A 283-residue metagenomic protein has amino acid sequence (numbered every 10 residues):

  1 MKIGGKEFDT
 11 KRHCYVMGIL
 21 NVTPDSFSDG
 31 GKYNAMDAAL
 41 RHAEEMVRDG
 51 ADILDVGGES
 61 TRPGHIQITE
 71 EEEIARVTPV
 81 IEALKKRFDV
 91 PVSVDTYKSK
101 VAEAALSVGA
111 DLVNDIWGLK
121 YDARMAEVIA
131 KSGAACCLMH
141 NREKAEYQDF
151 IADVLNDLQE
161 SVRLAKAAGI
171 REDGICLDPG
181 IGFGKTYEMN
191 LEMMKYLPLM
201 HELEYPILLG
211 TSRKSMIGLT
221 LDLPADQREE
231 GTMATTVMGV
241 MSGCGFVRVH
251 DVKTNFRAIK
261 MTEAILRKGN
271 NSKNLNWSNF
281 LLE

Functional and structural regions predicted by a protein language model:
M1-R12: N-terminal carbohydrate-binding accessory modules
I3, S28-D37, R41-H42, T61-P79 (+6 more regions): Active-site-adjacent loop and "lid" segments of alpha/beta metabolic enzymes
D9, V16-D37: N-terminal binding-site loop/beta-alpha segment at the start of enzyme catalytic domains that lines or forms
C14-M17, G174, P206: Structural motif
L20, G50, V113: Conserved hydrophobic/aromatic pocket- or pore-lining residues that grip, position, or stack substrates in active sites
R41-G57: Catalytic domains of carbohydrate-active enzymes, especially glycoside hydrolases
V47-R48, S161-G174: Phosphate/pyrophosphate-binding loops at sites that engage ATP/ADP/AMP, CoA/4′-phosphopantetheine, polyphosphate
